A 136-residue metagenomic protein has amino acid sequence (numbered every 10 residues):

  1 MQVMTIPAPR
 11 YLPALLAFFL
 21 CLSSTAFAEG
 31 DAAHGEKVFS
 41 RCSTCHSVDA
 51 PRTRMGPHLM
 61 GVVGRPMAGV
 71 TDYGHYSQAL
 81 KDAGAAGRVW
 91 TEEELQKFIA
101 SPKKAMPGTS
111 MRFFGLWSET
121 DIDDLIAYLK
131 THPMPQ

Functional and structural regions predicted by a protein language model:
Q2-L15: Bacterial N-terminal signal peptides that target proteins for export
P13-S23: Bacterial N-terminal signal peptides
C21-F39, R88, Q136: Electrostatic cytochrome c docking/interface patches
E29-R54, L59: Sequence/structural segment immediately N-terminal to covalent heme-attachment motifs in c-type and related
V38-R41, C45-V48, V62-R65, F98-A105 (+1 more regions): Structured segments of extracytoplasmic/periplasmic soluble domains in secreted or envelope-associated proteins
V48-A50, G61-E93, R112-D123: Electron-transfer interface patches adjacent to heme c in soluble/periplasmic c-type cytochromes and di-/multiheme
V89-Q136: C-terminal capping alpha-helices of c-type cytochrome domains
